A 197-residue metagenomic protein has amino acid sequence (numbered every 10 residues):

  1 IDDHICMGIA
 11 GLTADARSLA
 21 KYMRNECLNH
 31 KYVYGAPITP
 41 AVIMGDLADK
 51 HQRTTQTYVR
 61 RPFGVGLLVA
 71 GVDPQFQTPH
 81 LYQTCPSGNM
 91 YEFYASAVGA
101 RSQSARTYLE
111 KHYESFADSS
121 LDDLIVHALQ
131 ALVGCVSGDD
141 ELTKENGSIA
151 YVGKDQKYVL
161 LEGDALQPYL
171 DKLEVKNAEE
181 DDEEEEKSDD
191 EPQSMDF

Functional and structural regions predicted by a protein language model:
I1-F197: Long, low-complexity N-terminal extensions
